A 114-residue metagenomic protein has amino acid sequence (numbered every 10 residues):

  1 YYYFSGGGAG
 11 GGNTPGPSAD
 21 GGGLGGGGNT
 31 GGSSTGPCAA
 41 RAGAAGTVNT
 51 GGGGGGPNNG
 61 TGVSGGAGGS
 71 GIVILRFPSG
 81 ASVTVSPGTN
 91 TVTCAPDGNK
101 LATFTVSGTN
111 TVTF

Functional and structural regions predicted by a protein language model:
Y1-F114: Low-complexity, glycine/proline-biased repetitive segments and flexible coils/loops
